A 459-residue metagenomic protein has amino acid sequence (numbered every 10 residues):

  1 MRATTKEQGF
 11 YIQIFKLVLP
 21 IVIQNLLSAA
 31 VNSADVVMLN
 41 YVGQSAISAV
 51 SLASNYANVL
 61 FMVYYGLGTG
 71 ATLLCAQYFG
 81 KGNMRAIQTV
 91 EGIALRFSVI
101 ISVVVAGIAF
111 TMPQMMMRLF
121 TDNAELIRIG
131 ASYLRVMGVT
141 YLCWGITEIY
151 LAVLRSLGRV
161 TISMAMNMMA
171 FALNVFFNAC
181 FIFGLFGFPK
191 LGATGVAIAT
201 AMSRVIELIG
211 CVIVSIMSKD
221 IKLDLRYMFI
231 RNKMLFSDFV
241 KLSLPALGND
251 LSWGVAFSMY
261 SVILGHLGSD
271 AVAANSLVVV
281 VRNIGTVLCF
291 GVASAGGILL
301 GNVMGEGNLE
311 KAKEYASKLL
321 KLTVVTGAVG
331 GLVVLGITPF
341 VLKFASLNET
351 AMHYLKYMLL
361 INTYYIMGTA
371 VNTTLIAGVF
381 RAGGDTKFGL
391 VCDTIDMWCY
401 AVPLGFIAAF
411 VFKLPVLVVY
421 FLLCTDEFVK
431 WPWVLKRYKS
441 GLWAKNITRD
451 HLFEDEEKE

Functional and structural regions predicted by a protein language model:
M1-I21, C75-T140, F188-S243, L300-Y365 (+1 more regions): Short alpha-helical transmembrane segments in multi-pass integral membrane proteins
K6-V37, Y41-V42, N58-G70, L74 (+6 more regions): N-terminal transmembrane alpha-helices
K16-D35, V136, T147, A170 (+5 more regions): Transmembrane helical elements of multi-pass membrane transporters/channels
N25-L26, M62, S102, A106 (+12 more regions): Residue-level hotspots within the lipid-embedded alpha helices of multi-pass solute transporters
L26, A30-S48, M117-A124, C180-L191 (+4 more regions): Helix-terminus/linker motif at the lipid-water interface of multi-pass membrane proteins
I47-F110, W144-S163, S261, A274-T338 (+1 more regions): Small-residue-rich hydrophobic transmembrane alpha-helices
V59-M62, N174-N178, L208-V212, I284-V287 (+3 more regions): Hydrophobic transmembrane alpha-helices of multi-pass small-molecule transporters
G68, M137-S156, S163-F171, V196-C211 (+5 more regions): Short runs within selected transmembrane alpha-helices of multi-pass transporters and secretion channels
